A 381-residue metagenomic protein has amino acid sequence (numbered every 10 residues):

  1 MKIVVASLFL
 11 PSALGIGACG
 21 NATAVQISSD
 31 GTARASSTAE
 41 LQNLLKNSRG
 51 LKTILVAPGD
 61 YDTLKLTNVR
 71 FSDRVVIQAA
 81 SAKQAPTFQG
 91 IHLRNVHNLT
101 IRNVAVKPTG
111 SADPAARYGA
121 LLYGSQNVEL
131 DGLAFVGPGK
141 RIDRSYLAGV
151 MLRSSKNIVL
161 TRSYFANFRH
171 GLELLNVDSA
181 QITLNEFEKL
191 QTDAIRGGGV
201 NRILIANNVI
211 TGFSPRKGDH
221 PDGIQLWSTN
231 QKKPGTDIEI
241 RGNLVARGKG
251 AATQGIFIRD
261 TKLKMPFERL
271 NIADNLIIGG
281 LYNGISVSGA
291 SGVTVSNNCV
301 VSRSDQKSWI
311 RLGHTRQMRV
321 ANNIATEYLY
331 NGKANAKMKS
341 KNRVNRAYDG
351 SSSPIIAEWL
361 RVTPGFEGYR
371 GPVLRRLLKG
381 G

Functional and structural regions predicted by a protein language model:
M1-I3: Positively charged n-region of N-terminal signal peptides that target proteins for export
A6-G15: Bacterial N-terminal signal peptides
I16-N43, P58-D60: Right-handed parallel beta-helix/beta-solenoid
V25-G31, K52, L312-G381: Acidic, glycine- and Ser/Thr-rich low-complexity intrinsically disordered tracts in extracellular/secreted proteins
Q42, K46-G50, Y61-V76, Q84-E129 (+3 more regions): Extracellular beta-strand-rich solenoid/capping regions of secreted or surface-exposed proteins that bind or remodel
G50-T53, A251: Loop/turn elements at helix/coil->beta-strand transitions in domains of secreted/extracellular proteins
R74-S81, H97-P108, Q126-G139, S154-R169 (+7 more regions): Right-handed parallel beta-helix
P86-I91, A112-L122, I142-R153, A166-E173 (+5 more regions): Extracellular beta-strand/beta-solenoid scaffold signature
